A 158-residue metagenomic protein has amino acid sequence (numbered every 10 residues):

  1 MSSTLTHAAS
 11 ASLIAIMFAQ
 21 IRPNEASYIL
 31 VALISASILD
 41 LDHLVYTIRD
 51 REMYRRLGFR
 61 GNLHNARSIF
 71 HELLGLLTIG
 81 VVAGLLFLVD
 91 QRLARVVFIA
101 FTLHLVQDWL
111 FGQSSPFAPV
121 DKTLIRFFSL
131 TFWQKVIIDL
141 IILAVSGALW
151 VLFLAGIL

Functional and structural regions predicted by a protein language model:
M1-L158: N-terminal membrane-targeting hydrophobic helices
